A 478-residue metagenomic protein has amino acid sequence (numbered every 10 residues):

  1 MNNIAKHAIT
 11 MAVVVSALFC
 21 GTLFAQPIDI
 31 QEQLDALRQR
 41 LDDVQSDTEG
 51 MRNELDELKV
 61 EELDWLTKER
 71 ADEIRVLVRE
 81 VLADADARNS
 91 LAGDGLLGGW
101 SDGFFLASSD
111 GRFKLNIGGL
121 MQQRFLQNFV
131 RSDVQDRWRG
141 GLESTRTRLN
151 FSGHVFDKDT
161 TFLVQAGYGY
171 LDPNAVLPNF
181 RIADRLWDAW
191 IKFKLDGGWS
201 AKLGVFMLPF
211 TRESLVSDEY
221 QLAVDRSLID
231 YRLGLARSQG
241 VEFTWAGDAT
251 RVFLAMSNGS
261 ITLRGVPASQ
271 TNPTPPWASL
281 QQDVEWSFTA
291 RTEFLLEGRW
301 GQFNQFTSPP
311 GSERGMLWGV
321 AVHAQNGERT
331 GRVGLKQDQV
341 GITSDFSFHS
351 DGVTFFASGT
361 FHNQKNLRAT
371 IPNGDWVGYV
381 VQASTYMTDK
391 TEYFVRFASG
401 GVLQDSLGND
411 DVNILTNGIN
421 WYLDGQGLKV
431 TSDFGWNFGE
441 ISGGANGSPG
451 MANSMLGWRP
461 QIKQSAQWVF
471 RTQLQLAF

Functional and structural regions predicted by a protein language model:
N2-A12: Bacterial N-terminal signal peptides that target proteins for export
T10-T22: Bacterial N-terminal signal peptides
A25-Q122, P267, W300-F303, Q473 (+1 more regions): N-terminal periplasmic/intermembrane-space "pro-region" immediately following the signal or transit peptide
I28, D136, W190-K192, S214 (+1 more regions): Outer-membrane beta-barrel pore domains
D84, Q270-N272, F303-N304, S448-P460: Intrinsically disordered, low-complexity Ser/Thr- and acidic-rich flexible linkers and loops, especially at boundaries
L97-T262, Q282-R299, F306-R314, G374-F394 (+3 more regions): Outer membrane beta-barrel
S260-S279: Active-site-proximal beta-alpha loop/turn segments in soluble metabolic enzymes
P275-D283, Q337-Q339: Interfacial loop-to-helix transition and helix-capping segments at the boundaries of transmembrane helices
